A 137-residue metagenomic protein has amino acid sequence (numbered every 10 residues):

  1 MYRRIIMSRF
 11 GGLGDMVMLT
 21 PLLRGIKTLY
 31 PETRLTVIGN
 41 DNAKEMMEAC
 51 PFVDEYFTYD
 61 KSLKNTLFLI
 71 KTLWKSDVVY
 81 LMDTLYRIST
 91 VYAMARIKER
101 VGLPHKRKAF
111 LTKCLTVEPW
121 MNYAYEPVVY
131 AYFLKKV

Functional and structural regions predicted by a protein language model:
M1-V137: Catalytic machinery of carbohydrate-active enzymes, primarily nucleotide-sugar-dependent glycosyltransferases
